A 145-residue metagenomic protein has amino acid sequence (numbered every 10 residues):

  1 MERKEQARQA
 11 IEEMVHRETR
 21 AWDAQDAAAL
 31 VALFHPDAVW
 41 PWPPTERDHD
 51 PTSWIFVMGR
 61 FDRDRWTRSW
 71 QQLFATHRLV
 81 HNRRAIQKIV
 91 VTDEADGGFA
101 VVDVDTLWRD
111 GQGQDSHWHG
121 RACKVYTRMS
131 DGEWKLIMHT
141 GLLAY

Functional and structural regions predicted by a protein language model:
M1-D37, G113: Short, low-complexity N-terminal intrinsically disordered segments enriched in polar/charged residues
A27, V31-E94: A solvent-exposed, acidic/Ser-Thr-rich amphipathic alpha-helical stretch
F34-H35, W42, V104-T106, T140-L143: Short beta-strand segments enriched in hydrophobic/aromatic residues within well-folded beta-rich domains
H49, L107-R109, Y145: Short, solvent-exposed loop/turn segments at secondary-structure junctions
R84-V90, V104-T106, R121-T127, G141: Hydrophobic/aromatic beta-strand elements that line small-molecule binding cavities or substrate pockets in beta-rich
T92-E94, G111, M129-G132: Flexible loop/coil segments at beta-strand boundaries within sensory signal-transduction domains
F99, H117-Y145: Short beta-strand edge/turn micro-motifs at domain boundaries
L107-H117: Short, cysteine-centered beta-strand-loop-beta hairpins and adjacent loop/turn segments enriched in charged/polar
